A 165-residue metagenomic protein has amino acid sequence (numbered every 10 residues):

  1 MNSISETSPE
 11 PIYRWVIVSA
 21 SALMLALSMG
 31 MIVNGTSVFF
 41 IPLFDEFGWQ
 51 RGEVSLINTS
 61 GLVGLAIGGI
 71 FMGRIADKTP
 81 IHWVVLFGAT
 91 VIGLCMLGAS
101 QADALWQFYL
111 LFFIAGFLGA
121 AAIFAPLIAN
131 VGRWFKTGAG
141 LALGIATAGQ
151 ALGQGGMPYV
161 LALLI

Functional and structural regions predicted by a protein language model:
Y13-L56, M72, M157-L161: Extracytoplasmic
L25-L27, C95, W106-A122: Hydrophobic core of transmembrane alpha-helices in multi-pass small-molecule transporters, especially MFS/SLC-type
N34, L62-I70, G155: Residue-level signature of mid-helix packing/kink "hotspots" within the transmembrane helices of 12-pass Major
L43, G119-F135: Intracellular juxtamembrane helix-capping segments at the cytosolic ends of symmetry-related transmembrane helices
G48, P80, Q101-W106, K136: Helix-breaking motifs and short loop linkers at transmembrane-helix boundaries and internal kinks in secondary membrane
G68-I81: Helix-to-loop junctions at the C-terminal end of transmembrane segments in multipass secondary transporters
H82-V85, F108: Primarily marks hydrophobic transmembrane alpha-helices of the MFS/SLC 12-helix fold
T90-D103: C-terminal ends and interior cores of transmembrane alpha-helices in multi-pass membrane transporters/permeases
